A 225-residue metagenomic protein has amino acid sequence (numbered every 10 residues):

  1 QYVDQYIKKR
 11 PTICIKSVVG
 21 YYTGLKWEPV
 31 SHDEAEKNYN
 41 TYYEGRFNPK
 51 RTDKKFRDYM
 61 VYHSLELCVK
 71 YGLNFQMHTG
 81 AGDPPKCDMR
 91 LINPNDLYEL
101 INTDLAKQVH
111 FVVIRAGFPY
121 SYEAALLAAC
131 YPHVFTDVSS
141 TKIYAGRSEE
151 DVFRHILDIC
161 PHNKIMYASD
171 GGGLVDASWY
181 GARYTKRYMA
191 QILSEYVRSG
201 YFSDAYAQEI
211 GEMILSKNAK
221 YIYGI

Functional and structural regions predicted by a protein language model:
Q1-Y6: Short, acidic/polar
I15-V18, L25-W27, F75: Extended, H/D-rich, highly charged conserved domains that either
G24, Y39-Y167, N218: Catalytic pocket-lining loop regions of alpha/beta-barrel enzymes, especially the amidohydrolase/enolase/GH5 lineages
E28-K50, K186-L193: Active-site gating loops and adjacent loop-to-helix segments of metal-dependent hydrolytic enzymes
H162-N163, W179-I225: Mid-to-C-terminal alpha-helical segments outside catalytic/metal-binding sites
D170: Active-site glycine-centered loops adjacent to acidic/histidine catalytic or metal-binding residues that shape
L174-S178: Short active-site-adjacent structural elements
